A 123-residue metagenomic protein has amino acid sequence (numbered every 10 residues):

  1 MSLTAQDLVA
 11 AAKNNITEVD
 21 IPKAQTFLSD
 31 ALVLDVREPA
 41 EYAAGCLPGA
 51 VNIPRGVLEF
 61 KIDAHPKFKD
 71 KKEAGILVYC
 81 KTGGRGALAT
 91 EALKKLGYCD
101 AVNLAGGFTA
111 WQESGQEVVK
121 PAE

Functional and structural regions predicted by a protein language model:
M1-L32, P39-I76, G84-E123: Rhodanese-like catalytic fold shared by cysteine-dependent sulfurtransferases and DSP/PTP-type phosphatases
Y79: Short, surface-exposed ligand- or partner-binding patches at beta-edge/loop junctions that are enriched in aromatics
